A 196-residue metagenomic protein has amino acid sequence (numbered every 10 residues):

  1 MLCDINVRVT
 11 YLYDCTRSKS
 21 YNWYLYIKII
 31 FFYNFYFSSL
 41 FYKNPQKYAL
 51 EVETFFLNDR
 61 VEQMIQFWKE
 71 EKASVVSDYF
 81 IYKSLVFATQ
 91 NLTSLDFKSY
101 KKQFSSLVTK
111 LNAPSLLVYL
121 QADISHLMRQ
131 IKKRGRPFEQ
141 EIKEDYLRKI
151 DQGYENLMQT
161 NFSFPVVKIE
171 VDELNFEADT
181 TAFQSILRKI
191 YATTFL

Functional and structural regions predicted by a protein language model:
L2, V9-T16, Y24-F35: Short beta-strand-centered segment that lines the nucleotide-binding/catalytic pocket of NTP-utilizing
L2, Y26, L116-V118, V167-I169: Hydrophobic/aromatic beta-strand patches that form the interior of the parallel beta-sheet core in alpha/beta enzyme
C3, A73-V76, V166: Residue-level preference for the first positions of well-ordered beta-strands
W23, L111-L116, F162-P165: Short glycine-/polar-rich loops that comprise or flank the Walker A/P-loop and associated switch/sensor motifs
F31-F35, I81-Y82, A122-L127, E173-F176: Conserved nucleotide-binding/hydrolysis micro-motifs of P-loop NTPases
Y33-K102: ATP-dependent small-molecule kinase phosphotransfer cores that center on conserved nucleotide phosphate-binding segments
S84-Q152: A glycine- and Lys/Arg-enriched "phosphate-lid" helix/loop adjacent to the NTP-binding pocket of small-molecule kinases
R129-L196: NTP-dependent small-molecule kinase module
